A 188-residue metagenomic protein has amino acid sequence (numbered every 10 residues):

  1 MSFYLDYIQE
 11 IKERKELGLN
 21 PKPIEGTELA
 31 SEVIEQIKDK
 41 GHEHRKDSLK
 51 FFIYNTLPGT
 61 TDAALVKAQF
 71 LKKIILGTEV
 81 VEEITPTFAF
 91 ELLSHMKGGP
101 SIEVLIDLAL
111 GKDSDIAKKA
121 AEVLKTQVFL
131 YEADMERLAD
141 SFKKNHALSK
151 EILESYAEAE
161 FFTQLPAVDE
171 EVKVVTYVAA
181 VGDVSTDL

Functional and structural regions predicted by a protein language model:
F3-D39: Amphipathic alpha-helical packing elements
Y4-Y7, Y131-E132, L138-S185: Eukaryotic acidic, Ser/Thr-rich intrinsically disordered low-complexity regions
Y7, T85-P86, S101-I102: N-terminal alpha-helical segment
L17-P23, K46-T61, L76, E83-G98 (+3 more regions): Structural detector for internal amphipathic alpha-helices that build alpha-solenoid repeat scaffolds
T27-E35, P58-G77, G98-L110, F129-S141 (+1 more regions): Amphipathic alpha-helical scaffolding segments comprising HEAT/armadillo-like alpha-solenoid repeats
I34-F52: Generic amphipathic, hydrophobic interface segment in small proteins and small subunits
G41, V81-E82, K112-S114, F142-H146: Short inter-helical turns and helix N-cap capping residues of alpha-solenoid HEAT/ARM repeat scaffolds
